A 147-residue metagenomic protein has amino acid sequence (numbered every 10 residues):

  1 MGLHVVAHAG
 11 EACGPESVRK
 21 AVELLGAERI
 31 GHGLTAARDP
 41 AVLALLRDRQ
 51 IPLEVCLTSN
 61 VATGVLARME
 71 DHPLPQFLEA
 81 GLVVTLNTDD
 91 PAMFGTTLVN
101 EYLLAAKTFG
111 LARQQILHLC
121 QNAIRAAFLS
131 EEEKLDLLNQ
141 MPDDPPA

Functional and structural regions predicted by a protein language model:
M1-V65: Active-site core of metal-dependent hydrolases
V6-A12, L82-T97: Short acidic/histidine-rich active-site segments
A21-L34, Q76-V84, Y102-H118: Structural recognition of alpha->loop->beta junctions
I30, L53, F77, D89 (+1 more regions): Hydrophobic, well-ordered secondary-structure elements that form the walls of internal hydrophobic environments
V42, L46, L98-G110, D144-P145: C-terminal helical cap(s) of enzyme catalytic domains, especially alpha/beta-barrels
L57-T63, T85-T88, L103-T108: Short beta-alpha connecting loops at secondary-structure transitions that line or flank enzyme active sites
A67-Q76: Charged helix-capping and loop-helix junction motifs
G110-A147: Mid-to-C-terminal alpha-helical segments outside catalytic/metal-binding sites
